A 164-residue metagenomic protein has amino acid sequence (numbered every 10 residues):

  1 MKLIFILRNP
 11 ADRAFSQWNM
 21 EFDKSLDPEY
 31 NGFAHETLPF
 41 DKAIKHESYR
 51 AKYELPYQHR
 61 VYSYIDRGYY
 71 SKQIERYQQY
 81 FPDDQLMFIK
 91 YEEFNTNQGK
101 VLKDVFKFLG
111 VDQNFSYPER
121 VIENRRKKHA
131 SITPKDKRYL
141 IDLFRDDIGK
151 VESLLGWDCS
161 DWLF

Functional and structural regions predicted by a protein language model:
M1-R13, V105: Conserved phosphate-donor/acceptor-positioning beta-strand/loop module used by diverse small-molecule
F5, F15, E75-Q79: A broadly conserved amphipathic alpha-helix scaffold signal in soluble, globular proteins
P10-S16, F22-D23, N95-K100: Short catalytic/ligand-binding loop motif for oxyanion handling, primarily in non-cytosolic enzymes, centered on
A14-W18, L155, L163: Short, flexible helix/strand-to-coil boundary loops that buttress conserved ligand/catalytic motifs in alpha/beta
M20-K24, D104-K107: Short, hinge-like loop/turn segments at secondary-structure boundaries
D27-V101, D112-Q113, D142: PAPS-dependent sulfotransferase catalytic domain
Q73-K150, W157-F164: The conserved 3'-phosphoadenosine-5'-phosphosulfate
